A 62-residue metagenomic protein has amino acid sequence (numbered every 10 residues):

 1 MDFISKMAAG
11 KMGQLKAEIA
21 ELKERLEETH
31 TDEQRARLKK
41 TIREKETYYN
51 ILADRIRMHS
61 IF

Functional and structural regions predicted by a protein language model:
M1-T29, Y49, A53-I61: N-terminal acidic leader/helix
A9, D32-E44: Short, charged, amphipathic alpha-helical segments
